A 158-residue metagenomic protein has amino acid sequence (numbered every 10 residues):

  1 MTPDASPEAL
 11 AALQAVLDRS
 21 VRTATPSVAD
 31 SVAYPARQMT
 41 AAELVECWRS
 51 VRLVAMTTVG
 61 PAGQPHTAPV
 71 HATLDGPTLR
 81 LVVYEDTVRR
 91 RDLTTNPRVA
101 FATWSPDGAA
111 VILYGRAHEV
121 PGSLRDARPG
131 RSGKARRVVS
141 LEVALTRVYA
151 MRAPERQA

Functional and structural regions predicted by a protein language model:
M1-A158: Binding-site signature for planar aromatic cofactors or substrates
